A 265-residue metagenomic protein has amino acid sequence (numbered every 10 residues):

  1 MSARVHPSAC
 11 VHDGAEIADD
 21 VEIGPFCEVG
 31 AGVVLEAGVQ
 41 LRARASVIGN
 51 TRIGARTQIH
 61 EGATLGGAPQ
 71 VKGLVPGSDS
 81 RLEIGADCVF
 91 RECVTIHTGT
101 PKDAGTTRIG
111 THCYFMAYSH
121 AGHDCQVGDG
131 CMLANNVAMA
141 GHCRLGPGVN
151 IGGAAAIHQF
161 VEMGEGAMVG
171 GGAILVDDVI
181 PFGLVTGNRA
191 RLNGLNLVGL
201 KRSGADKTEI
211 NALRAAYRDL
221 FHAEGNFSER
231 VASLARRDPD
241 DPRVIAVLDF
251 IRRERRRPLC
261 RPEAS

Functional and structural regions predicted by a protein language model:
M1-S8, D13-G14, D20, R56 (+7 more regions): Terminal amphipathic alpha-helical/low-complexity segments used for targeting or macromolecular assembly
A3-R191: Structural signal for interior beta-strand "rungs" in well-ordered beta-sheet cores of soluble enzyme domains
